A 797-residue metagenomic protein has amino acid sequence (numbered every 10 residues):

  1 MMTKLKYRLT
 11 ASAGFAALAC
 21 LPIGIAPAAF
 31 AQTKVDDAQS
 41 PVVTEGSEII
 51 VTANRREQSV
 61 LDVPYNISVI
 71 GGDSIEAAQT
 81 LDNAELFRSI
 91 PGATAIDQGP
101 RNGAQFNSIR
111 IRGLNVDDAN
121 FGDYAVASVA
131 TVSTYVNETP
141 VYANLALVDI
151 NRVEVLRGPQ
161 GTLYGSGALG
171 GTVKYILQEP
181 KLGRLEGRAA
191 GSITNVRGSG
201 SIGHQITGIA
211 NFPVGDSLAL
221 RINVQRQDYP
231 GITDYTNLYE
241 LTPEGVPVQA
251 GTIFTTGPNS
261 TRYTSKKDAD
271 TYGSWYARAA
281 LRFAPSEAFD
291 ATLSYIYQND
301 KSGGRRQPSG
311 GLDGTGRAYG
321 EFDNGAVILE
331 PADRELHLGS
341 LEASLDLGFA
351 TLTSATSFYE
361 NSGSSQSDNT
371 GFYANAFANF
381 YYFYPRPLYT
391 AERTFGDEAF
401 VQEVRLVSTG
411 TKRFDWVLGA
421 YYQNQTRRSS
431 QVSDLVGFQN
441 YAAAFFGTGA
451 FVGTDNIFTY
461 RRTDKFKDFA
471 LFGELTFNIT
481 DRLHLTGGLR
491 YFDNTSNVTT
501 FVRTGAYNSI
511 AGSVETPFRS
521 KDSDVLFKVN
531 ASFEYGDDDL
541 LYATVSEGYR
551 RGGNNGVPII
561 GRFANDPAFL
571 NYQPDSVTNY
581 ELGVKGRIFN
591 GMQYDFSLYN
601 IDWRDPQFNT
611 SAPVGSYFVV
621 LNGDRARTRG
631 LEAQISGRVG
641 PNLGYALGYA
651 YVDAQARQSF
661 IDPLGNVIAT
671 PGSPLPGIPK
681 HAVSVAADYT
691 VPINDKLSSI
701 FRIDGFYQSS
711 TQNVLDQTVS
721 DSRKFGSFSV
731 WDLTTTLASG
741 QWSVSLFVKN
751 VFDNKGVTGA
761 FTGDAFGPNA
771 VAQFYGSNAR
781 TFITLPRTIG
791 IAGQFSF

Functional and structural regions predicted by a protein language model:
M1-I90, N211, E287-A288, G339 (+1 more regions): N-terminal Sec signal peptide and the immediately downstream disordered periplasmic leader that contains the TonB box
R56-S59, S89-G92, P100-G103, L114-A130 (+9 more regions): Outer-membrane beta-barrel pore proteins
Q105-I109, N299-L312, T426-R428, T495 (+7 more regions): Surface-exposed extracellular loop regions of Gram-negative outer-membrane beta-barrel proteins, predominantly
G198-G303, H337, G396-Q402, L406-Q423 (+4 more regions): Transmembrane beta-barrel wall of Gram-negative outer-membrane proteins
T207, S340-L347, T351-N369, E534-R550 (+5 more regions): Membrane-embedded beta-barrel scaffold of Gram-negative outer-membrane proteins
L281-A288, L406-T409, Y421-Q423, R462-I601 (+2 more regions): Structural signature of Gram-negative outer-membrane beta-barrels, strongest in the C-terminal barrel of TonB-dependent
L485, D595, N600-D602, L621-L715 (+1 more regions): Gram-negative outer-membrane beta-barrel transporters
F706-V714, T736-F797: C-terminal beta-signal and adjacent terminal beta-strands/loops of Gram-negative outer-membrane beta-barrel proteins
